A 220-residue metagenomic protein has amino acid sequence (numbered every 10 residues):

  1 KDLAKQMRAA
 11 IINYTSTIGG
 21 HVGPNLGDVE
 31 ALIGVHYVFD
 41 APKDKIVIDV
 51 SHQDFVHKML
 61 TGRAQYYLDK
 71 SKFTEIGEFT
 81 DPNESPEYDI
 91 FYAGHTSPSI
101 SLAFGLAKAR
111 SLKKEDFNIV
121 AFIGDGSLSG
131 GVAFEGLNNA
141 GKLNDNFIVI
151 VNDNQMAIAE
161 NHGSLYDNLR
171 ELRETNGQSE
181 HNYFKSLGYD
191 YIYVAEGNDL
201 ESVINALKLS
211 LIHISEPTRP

Functional and structural regions predicted by a protein language model:
K1-Y14, F184: Cofactor-/ligand-binding subdomain signature composed of acidic, glycine-rich, tryptophan-containing flexible loops
A4, H21-L143: Cofactor-binding active-site loop characterized by glycine-rich and histidine/acidic residues
I12-G20, S85-F91, Y189-I192: Glycine- and acidic
D49, F122-I123, I148-N152, S215: Short beta-strand segments
D54-H57, L128-G130, Q155-A159, Y166 (+1 more regions): Flexible loop/turn segments at secondary-structure boundaries
K108, L112-F117, G163-L209: Conserved thiamine diphosphate
G141-Y166, L172-E174: Mobile "lid/hinge" segments at catalytic clefts and subdomain interfaces of large enzymes
I212-P220: Residue-level detector of conserved catalytic or cofactor/ligand-binding positions in enzyme active sites
